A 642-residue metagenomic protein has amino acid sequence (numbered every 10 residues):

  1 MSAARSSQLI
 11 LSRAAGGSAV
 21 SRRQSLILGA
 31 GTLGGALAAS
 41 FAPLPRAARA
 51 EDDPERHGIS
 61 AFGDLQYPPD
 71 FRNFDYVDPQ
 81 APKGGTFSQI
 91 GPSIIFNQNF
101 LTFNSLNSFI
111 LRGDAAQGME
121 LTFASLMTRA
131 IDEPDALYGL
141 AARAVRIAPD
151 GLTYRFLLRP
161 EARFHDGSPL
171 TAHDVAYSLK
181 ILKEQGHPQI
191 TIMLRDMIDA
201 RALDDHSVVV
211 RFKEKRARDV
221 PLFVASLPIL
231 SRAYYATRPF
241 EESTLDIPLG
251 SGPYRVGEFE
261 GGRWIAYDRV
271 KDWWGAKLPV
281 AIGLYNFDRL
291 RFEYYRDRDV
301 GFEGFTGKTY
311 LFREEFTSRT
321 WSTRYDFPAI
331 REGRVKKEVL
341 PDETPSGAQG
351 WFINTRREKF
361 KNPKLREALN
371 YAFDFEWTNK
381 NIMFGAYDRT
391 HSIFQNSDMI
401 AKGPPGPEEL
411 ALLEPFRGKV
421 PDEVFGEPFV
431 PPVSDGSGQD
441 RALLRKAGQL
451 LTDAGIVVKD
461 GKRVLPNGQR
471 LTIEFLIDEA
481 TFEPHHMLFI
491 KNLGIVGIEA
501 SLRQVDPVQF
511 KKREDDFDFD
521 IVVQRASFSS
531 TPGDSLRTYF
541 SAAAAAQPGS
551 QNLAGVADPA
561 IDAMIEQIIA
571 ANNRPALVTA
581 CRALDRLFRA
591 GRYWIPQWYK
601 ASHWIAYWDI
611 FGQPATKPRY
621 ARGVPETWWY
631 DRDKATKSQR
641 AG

Functional and structural regions predicted by a protein language model:
M1-Q24, L33-G35, A39, R46: N-terminal secretory signal peptides
I27-A38, G91-Q98, D114, E260-R269 (+4 more regions): Detector for C-terminal structural segments
D52-P149, K180, L249: N-terminal lobe/hinge region of extracytoplasmic solute-binding protein
L111-E133, K180, V224-R291, R296-E303 (+3 more regions): Gly/Pro-rich hinge or "lid" segments in bacterial periplasmic/extracellular proteins
G139-R146, H165, L170, R211-L230 (+4 more regions): Aromatic-rich, solvent-exposed beta-strand/loop patch
L157, T191-A236, S251-E260, P404-F416: Surface-exposed binding/hinge segments that line and control ligand-binding clefts or catalytic entry sites
R159, E242, W273-D326, E367 (+3 more regions): Ligand-site clamp/hinge motif
D199-R201, G257-A266, E293-R357, E367-A368 (+4 more regions): Extracellular/periplasmic solute-recognition and catalytic clefts
